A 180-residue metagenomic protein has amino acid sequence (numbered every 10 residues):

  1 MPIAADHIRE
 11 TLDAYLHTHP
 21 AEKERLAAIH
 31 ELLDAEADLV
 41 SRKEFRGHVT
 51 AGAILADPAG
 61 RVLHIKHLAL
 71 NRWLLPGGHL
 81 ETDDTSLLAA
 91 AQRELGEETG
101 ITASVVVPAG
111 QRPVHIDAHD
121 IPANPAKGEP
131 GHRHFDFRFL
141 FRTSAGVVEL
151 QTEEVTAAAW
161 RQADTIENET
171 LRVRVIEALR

Functional and structural regions predicted by a protein language model:
A5-L16: Generic N-terminal amphipathic, Lys/Arg-enriched alpha-helix
A14-G52: Acidic, metal-coordinating catalytic segment for phosphate/diphosphate chemistry, firing primarily on the Nudix
A35-L39, R46, L87, H119-P125: Short acidic (Asp/Glu) patches
A51, G60, F135-F137, T156: Change "...and in nucleic-acid phosphodiester-cleaving endonucleases..." to "...and in nucleic-acid processing enzymes
D57: Short, acidic, Ser/Thr-enriched surface-loop or helix-capping motifs
G60-S104: Conserved Nudix-box catalytic region and its N-terminal flanking loop in Nudix hydrolases and closely related
G100-V147: Active-site segment of metal-dependent pyrophosphate-handling enzymes, primarily the Nudix hydrolase catalytic core
R138-A178: NUDIX/MutT-family hydrolases
